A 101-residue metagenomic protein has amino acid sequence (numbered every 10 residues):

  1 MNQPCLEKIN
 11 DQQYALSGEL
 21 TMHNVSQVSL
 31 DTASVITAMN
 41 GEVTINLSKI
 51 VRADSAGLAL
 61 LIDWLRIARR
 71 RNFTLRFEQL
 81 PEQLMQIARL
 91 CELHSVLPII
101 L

Functional and structural regions predicted by a protein language model:
M1-A53, D63-L101: STAS-like cytosolic regulatory interaction modules
